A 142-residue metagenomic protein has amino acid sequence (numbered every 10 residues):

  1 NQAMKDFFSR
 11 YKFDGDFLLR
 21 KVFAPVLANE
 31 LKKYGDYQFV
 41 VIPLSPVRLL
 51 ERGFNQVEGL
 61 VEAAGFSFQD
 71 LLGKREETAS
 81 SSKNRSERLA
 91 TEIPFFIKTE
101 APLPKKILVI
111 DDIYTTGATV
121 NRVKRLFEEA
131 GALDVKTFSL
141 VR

Functional and structural regions predicted by a protein language model:
N1-L108, A118-R142: Conserved PRPP/pyrophosphate-binding segment of the phosphoribosyltransferase/PRPP-pathway fold
D112: Active-site-proximal glycine-rich helix-loop-beta segment
